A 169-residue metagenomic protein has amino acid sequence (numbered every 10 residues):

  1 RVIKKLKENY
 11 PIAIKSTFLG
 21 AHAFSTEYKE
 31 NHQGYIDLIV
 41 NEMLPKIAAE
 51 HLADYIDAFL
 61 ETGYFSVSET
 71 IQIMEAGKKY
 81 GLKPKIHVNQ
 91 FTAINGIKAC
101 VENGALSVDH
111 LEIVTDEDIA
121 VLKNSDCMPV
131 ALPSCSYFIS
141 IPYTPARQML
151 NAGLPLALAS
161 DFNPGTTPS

Functional and structural regions predicted by a protein language model:
R1-N95: Metal-coordinating catalytic core of metallo-dependent amide/deamination hydrolases
K83, A93-S169: Active-site-adjacent C-terminal substructures of enzyme catalytic domains
